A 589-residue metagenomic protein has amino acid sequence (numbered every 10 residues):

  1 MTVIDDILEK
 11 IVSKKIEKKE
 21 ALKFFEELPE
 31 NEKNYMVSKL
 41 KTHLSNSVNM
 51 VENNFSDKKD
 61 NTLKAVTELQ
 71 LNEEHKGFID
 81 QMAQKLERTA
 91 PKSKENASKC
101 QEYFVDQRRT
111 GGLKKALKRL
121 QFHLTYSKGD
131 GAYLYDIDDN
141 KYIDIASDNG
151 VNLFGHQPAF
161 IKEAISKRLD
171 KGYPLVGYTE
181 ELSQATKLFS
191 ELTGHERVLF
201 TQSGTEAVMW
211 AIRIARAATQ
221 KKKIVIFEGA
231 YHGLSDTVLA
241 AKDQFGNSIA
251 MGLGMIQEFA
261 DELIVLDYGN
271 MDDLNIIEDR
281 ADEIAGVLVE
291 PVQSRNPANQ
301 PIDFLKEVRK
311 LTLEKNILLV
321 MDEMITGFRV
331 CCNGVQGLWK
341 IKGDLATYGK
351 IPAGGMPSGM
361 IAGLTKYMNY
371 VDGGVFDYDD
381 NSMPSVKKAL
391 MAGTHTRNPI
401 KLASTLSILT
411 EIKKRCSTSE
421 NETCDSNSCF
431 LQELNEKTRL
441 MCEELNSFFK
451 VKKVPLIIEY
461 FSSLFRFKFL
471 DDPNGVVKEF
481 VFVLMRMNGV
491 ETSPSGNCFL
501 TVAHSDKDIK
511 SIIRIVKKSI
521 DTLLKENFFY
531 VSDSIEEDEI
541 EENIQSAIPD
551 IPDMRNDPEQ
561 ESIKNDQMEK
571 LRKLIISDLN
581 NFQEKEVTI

Functional and structural regions predicted by a protein language model:
T2, D6, I16, P91 (+1 more regions): N-terminal amphipathic/basic helix or basic patch
V3-K10, E20, F24-E27, Y35-K39 (+6 more regions): Charge-rich, solvent-exposed alpha-helical interaction surfaces
I4, L8, I551-E559: Charged/polar low-complexity intrinsically disordered segments, enriched in acidic residues
K15-E17, K33: Charged, low-complexity interaction regions
K41-P552: Conserved N-terminal phosphate-binding loop of PLP-dependent enzymes in the Aspartate aminotransferase
E561-I589: Long, low-complexity, intrinsically disordered segments
